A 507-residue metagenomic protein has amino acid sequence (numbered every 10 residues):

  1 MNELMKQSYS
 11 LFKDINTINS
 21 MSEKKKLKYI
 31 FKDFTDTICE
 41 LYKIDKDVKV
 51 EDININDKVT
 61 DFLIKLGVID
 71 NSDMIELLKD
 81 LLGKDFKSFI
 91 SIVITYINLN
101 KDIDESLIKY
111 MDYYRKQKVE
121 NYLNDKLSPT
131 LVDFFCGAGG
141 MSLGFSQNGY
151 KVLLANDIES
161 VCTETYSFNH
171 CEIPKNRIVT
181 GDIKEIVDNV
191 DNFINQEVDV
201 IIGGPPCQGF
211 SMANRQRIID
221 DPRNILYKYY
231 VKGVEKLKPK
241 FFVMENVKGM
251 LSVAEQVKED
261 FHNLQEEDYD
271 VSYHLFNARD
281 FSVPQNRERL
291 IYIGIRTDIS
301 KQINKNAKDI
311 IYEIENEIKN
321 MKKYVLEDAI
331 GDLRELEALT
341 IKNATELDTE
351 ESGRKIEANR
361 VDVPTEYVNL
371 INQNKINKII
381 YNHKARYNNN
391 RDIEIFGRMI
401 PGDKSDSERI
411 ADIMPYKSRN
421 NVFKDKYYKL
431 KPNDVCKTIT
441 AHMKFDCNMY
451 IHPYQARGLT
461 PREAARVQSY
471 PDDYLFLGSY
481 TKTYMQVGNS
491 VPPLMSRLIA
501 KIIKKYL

Functional and structural regions predicted by a protein language model:
M1-K109, Y114, K118-V119, R354-L507: C-terminal target-recognition/interaction regions appended to catalytic cores
Y96, I103-S106, Y110-Y113, Q117-K236 (+1 more regions): Core alpha/beta nucleotide-donor-binding catalytic domains of modification enzymes
D188, L275-R279, V422-D425: Short alpha-helical segments and helix-capping/turn motifs at coil-helix boundaries
N192-N195, M212-M414: Class I S-adenosyl-L-methionine
P205-P206, P239, P284, P471 (+1 more regions): Proline-centered helix-kink/hinge sites
